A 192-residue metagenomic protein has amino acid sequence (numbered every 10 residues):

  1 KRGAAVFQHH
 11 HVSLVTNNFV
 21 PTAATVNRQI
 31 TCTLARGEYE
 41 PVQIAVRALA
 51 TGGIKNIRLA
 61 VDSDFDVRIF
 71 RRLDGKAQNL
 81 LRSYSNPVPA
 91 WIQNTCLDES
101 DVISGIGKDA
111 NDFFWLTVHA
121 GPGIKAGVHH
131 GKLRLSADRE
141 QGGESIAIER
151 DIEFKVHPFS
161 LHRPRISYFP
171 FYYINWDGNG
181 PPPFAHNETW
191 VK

Functional and structural regions predicted by a protein language model:
K1-V26, L49-L116: Surface-exposed binding patches on compact interaction domains or structured appendages
V6-H9, N18-P21, T33-L34, N79-L81 (+1 more regions): N-terminal basic, low-complexity leaders that serve as flexible interaction/assembly modules and, when applicable, as
N17-T33, P183-E188: Short, polar loop/linker segments at the starts of domains and inter-domain junctions
N27-A50, F113: Contiguous beta-strand segments within globular domains
P41-A45, H119, E188-W190: Short alpha-helical segments and helix-capping/turn motifs at coil-helix boundaries
A45-D62, D101-R165: Extended acidic/polar, glycine-enriched regions that form or flank non-catalytic beta-rich accessory modules
S145-K192: An acidic-aromatic substrate-binding cleft motif
